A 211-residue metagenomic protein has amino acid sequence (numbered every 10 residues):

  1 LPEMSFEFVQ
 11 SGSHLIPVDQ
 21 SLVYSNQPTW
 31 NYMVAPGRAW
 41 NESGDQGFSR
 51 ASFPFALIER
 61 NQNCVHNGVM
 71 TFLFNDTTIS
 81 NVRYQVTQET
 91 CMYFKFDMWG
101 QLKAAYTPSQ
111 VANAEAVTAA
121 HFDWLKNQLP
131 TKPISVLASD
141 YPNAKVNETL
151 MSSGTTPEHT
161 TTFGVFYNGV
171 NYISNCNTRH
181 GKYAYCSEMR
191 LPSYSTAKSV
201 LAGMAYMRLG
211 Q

Functional and structural regions predicted by a protein language model:
P2-V146: Long, charge-dense tracts
T71-L73, Y141-Y185: A short, well-structured edge-of-sheet supersecondary motif
R83, N175-N177, A205-M207: Short, solvent-exposed loop/turn and secondary-structure capping segments
H121, F163, H180-C186, R190 (+1 more regions): Aromatic-enriched hydrophobic runs in primary sequence
P157, E188, P192-A197: Extracytoplasmic/periplasmic, Sec-exported soluble proteins
S193-Q211: Active-site SXXK
